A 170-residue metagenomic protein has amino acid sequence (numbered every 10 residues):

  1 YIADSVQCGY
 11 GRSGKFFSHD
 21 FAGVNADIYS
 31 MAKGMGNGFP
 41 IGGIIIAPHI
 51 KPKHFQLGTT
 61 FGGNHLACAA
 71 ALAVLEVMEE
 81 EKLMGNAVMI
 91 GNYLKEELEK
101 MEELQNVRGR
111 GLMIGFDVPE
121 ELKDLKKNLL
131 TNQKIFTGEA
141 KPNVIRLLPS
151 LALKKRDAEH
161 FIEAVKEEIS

Functional and structural regions predicted by a protein language model:
Y1-S170: Conserved N-terminal phosphate-binding loop of PLP-dependent enzymes in the Aspartate aminotransferase
